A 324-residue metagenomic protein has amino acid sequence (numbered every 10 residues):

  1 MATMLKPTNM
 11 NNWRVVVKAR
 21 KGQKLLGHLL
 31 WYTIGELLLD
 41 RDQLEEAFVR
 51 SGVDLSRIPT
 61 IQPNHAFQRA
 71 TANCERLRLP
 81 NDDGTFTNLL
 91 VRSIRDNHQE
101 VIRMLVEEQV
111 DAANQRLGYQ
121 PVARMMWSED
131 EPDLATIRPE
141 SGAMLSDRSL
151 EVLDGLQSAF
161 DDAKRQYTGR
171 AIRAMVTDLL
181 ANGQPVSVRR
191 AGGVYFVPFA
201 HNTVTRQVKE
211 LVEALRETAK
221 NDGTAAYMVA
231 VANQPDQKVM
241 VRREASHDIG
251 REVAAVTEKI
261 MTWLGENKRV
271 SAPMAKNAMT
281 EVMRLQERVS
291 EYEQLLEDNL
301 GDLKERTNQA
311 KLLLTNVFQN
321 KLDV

Functional and structural regions predicted by a protein language model:
A2-K18, Q23, L29, G35-P59 (+5 more regions): Long, contiguous binding/interaction regions
L26-G27, G192: Short, surface-exposed beta-edge/turn micro-motifs
Q62-G142: Low-complexity, serine/threonine/proline-enriched polar segments
L89-I94, Q99-V110, G183-L211: Ser/Thr-rich, low-complexity intrinsically disordered terminal regions
N114-T205: Internal, hydrophobic cores of structured domains that mediate oligomerization or house catalytic pockets within large
